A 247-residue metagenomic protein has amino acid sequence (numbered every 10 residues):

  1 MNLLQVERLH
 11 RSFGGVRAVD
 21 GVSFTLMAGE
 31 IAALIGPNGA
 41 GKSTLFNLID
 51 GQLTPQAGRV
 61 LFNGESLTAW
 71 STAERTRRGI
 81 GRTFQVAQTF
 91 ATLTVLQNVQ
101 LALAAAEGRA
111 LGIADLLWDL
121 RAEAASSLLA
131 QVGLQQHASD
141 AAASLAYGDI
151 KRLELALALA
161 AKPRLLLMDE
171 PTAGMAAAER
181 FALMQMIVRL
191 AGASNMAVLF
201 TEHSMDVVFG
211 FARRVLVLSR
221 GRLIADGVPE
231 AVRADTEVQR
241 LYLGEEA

Functional and structural regions predicted by a protein language model:
N2-A247: Glycine-rich phosphate-binding loops of nucleotide-dependent enzymes
